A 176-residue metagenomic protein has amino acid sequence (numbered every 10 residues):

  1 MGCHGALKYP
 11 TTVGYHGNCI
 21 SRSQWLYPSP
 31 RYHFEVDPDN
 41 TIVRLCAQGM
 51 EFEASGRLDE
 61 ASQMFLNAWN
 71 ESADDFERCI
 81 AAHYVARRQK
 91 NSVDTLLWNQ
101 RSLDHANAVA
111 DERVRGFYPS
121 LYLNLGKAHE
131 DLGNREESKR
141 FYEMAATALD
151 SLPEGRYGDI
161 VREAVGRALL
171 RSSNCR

Functional and structural regions predicted by a protein language model:
H33-E35, W69-D75, A106-R115, L152-G155: Flexible helix-coil transition and linker loops at the boundaries of alpha-helical arrays
N40, R57, E77, A110-F117 (+1 more regions): Structural signature of alpha-solenoid helical repeat junctions
L45, C79-A82, Y122: TPR repeat positional signature
E77-R115: Alpha-helical adaptor scaffolds
N91-W98, G126-D131, V165-R176: Alpha-helical linker/edge segments of TPR/alpha-solenoid repeat scaffolds and analogous pre-/post-domain helices
L97-H105, G133-P153: TPR/TPR-like (Sel1-like) alpha-helical repeat modules
